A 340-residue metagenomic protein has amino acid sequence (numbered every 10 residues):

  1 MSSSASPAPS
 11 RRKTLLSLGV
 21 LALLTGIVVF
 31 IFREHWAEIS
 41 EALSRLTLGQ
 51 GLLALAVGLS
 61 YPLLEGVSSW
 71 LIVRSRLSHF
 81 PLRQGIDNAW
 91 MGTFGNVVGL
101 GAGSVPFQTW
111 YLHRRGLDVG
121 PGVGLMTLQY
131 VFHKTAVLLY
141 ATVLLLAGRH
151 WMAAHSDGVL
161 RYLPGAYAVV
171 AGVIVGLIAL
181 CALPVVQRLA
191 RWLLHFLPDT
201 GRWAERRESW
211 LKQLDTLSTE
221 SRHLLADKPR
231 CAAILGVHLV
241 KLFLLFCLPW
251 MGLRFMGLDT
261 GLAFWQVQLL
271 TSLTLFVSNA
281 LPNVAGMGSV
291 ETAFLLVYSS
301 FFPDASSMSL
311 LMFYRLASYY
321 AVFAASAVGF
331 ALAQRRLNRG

Functional and structural regions predicted by a protein language model:
M1-E41, G92-A204, N283, M287-G340: Transmembrane helix-loop-helix hairpins in multi-pass inner-membrane proteins
K13-L16, R45-A54, R222-G236: Membrane-interface helix starts
E38-R45, L112, Q213-A226: A short amphipathic helical element positioned immediately N-terminal to and/or at the very start of a transmembrane
G51-L55, L82, I86, V123 (+4 more regions): Hydrophobic alpha-helical transmembrane segments
L64-M91, G252-L270: Membrane-embedded helical hairpins/re-entrant loop segments and their flanking transmembrane helices within multi-pass
R83-G92, L128, W265-F276, S306-Y314: Alpha-helical transmembrane segments of multi-pass membrane proteins
W192-L225: Membrane-interface interhelical connector segments
S221-T274, L281: Transmembrane helical segments that form the transport core of multi-pass membrane transport proteins
